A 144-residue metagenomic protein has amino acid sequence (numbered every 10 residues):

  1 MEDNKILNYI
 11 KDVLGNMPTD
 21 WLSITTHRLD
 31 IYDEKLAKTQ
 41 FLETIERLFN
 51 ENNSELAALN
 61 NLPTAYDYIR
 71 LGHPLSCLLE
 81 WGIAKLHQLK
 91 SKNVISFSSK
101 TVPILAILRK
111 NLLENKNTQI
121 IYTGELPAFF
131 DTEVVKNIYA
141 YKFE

Functional and structural regions predicted by a protein language model:
M1-L105, R109-E144: Conserved N-terminal alpha-helix of the aminotransferase class I/II PLP-enzyme fold
